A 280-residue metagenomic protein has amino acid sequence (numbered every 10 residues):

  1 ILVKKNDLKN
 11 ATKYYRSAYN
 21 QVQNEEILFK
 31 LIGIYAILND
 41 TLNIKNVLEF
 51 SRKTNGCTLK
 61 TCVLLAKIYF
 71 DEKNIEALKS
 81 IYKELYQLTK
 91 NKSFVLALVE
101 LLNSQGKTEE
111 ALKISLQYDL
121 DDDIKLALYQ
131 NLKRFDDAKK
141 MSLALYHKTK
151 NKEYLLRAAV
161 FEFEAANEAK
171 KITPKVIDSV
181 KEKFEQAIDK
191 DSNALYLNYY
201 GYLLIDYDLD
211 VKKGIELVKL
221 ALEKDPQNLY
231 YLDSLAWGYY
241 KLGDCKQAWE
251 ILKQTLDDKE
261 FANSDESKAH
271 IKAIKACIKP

Functional and structural regions predicted by a protein language model:
I1-D210, V218-E223, L235-K241, L252-N263 (+1 more regions): Alpha-solenoid helical repeat scaffolds
A248: Charged, cofactor-coupling segments
